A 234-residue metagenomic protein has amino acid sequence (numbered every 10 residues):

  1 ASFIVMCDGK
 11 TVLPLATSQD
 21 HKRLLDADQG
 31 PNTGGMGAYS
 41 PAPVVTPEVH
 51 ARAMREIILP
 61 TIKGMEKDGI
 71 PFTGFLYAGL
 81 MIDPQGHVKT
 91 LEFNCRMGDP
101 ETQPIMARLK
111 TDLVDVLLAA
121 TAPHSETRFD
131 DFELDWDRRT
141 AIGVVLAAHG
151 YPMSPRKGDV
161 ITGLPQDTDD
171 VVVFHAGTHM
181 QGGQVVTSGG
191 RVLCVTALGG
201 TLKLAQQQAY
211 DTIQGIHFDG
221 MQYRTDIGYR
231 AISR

Functional and structural regions predicted by a protein language model:
A1-M106: Internal nucleotide-binding/catalytic subdomain
V5-C7, L146-A148, A197-G199: Short beta-strand-to-loop capping motifs
L24, M36-Y39, F129, I161-L164 (+2 more regions): Short clusters of hydrophobic/aromatic residues that line enzyme substrate/ligand-binding pockets
L25-A27, D130-E133, T178-V185: Short beta-strand/turn micro-motifs at beta-sheet edges
N32-G35, F72-Y77, P84-H87, R138-A141 (+4 more regions): A generic structural signal for well-ordered coil/turn residues at beta-strand boundaries that shape enzyme active-site
G34, V144, A205: Residue-level signal for inorganic ion chemistry
A53-L76, N94-D170, Q181: Active-site "cap" helix and flanking loop/linker of ATP-utilizing ligase/carboxylase catalytic domains
T178-G182, V186-R234: Generic C-terminus detector
